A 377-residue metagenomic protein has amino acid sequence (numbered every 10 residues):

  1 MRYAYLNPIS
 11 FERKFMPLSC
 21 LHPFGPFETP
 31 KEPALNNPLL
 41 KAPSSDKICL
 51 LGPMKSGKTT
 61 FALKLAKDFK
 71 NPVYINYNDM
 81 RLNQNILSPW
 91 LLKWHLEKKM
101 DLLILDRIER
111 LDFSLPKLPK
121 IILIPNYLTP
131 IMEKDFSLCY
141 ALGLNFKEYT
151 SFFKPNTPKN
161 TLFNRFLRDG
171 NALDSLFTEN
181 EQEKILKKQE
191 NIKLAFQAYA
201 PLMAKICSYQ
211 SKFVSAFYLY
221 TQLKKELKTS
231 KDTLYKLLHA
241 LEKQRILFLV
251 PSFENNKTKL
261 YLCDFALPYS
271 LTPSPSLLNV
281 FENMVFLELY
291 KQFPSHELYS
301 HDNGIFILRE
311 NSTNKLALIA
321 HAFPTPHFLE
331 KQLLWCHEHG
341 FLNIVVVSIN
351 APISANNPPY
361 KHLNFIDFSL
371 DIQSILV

Functional and structural regions predicted by a protein language model:
M1-S44, V214: A short, basic N-terminal segment
R2-M16, C20, M54, T60 (+1 more regions): A cross-kingdom feature that marks ATP-driven nucleic-acid transaction machinery
P43-L63: Walker A/P-loop nucleotide-binding motif
N71-K98: Short glycine-rich substrate-engagement loop in P-loop NTPases that contacts/grips substrate
W90-S114: Conserved P-loop NTPase "ATPase switch" module shared by AAA+ and STAND
I104-D106, K117-Y127, V346-V347: Structural recognition of the conserved hydrophobic beta-strand(s) that form the central parallel beta-sheet of P-loop
P119, I124-F213: Interdomain motor-coupling "hinge/lid" segment immediately C-terminal to the ATP-binding subdomain of NTP-driven enzymes
L186-N311: Accessory nucleic acid-recognition modules appended to NTPase machines
